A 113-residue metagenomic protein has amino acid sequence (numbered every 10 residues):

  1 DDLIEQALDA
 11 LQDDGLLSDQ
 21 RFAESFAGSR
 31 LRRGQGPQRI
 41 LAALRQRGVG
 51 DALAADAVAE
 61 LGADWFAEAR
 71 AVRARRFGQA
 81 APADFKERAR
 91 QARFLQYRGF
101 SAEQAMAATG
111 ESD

Functional and structural regions predicted by a protein language model:
D1-D113: An alpha-helical, amphipathic repeat domain used for nucleic-acid recognition, typified by the mTERF helical solenoid
